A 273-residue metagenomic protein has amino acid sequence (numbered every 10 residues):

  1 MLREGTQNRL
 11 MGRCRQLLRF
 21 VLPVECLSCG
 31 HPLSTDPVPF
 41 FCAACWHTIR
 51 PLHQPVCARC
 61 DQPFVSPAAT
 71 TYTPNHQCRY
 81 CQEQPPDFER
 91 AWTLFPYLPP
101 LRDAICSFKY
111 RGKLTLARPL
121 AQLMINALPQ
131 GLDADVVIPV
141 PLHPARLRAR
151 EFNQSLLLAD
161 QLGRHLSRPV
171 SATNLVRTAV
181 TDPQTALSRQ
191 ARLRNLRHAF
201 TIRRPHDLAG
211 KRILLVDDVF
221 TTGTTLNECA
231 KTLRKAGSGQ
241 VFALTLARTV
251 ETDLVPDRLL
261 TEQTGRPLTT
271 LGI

Functional and structural regions predicted by a protein language model:
M1-V216, T221-I273: Glycine-rich phosphate/pyrophosphate-handling loop used in enzymes and phosphotransfer proteins
